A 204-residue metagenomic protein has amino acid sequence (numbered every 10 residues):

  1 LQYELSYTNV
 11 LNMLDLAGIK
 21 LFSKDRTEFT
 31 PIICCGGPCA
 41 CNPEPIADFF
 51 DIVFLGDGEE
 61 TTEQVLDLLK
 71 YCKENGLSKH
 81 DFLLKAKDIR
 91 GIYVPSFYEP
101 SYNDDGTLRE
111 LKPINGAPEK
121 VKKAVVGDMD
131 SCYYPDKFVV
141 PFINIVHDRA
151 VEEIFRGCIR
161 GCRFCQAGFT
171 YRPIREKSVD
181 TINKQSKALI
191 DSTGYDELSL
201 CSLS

Functional and structural regions predicted by a protein language model:
L1-K112: Glycine-rich beta-alpha loop elements in corrinoid/cobalamin-binding modules across cobalamin-dependent enzymes
Q2-E4, F22-K24, E59, E119-A124 (+3 more regions): A generic short-segment signal for beta-strand/edge and adjacent turn/coil regions
E28, C35, E44-A47, E74 (+6 more regions): Generic, low-specificity signal for short hydrophobic/alpha-helical stretches with a mild N-terminal bias, encompassing
N75-G76, K120-V125, I174-E176: Short, exposed beta-strand "edge-strand" segments with a Pro/Gly-rich flavor and a Y/T-containing core
I92-R149, Q166: Ferredoxin-type iron-sulfur electron-transfer modules and their immediate structural context
G127, S131-S204: Radical SAM [4Fe-4S] cluster-binding motif and immediate context
